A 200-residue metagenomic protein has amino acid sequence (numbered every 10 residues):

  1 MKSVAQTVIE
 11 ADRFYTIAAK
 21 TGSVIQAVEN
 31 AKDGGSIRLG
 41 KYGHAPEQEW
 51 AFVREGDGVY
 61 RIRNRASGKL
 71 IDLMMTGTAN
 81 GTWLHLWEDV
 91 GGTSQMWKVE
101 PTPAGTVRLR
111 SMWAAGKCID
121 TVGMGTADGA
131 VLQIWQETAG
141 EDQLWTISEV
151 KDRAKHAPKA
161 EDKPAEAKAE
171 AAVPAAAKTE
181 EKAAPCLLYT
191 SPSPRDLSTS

Functional and structural regions predicted by a protein language model:
M1-S191: Lectin-like carbohydrate-binding module/patch detector with strong preference for beta-trefoil
Y189-S200: Single conserved hydrophobic/aromatic residue that forms the stacking wall/gate of nucleotide- or nucleobase-binding
